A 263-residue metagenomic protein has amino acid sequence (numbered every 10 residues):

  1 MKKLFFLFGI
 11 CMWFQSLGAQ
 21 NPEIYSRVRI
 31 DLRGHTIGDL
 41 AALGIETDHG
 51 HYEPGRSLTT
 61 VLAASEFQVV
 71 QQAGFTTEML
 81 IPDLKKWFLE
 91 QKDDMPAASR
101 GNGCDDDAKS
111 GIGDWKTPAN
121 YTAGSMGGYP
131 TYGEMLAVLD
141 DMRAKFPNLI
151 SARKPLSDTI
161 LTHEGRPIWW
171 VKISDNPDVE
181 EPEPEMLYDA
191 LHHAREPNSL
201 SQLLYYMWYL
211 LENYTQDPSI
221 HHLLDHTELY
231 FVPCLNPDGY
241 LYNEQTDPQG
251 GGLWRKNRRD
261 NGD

Functional and structural regions predicted by a protein language model:
M1-E23: Bacterial Sec-dependent N-terminal signal peptides
G18-D263: M14 metallocarboxypeptidase catalytic domain recognition
